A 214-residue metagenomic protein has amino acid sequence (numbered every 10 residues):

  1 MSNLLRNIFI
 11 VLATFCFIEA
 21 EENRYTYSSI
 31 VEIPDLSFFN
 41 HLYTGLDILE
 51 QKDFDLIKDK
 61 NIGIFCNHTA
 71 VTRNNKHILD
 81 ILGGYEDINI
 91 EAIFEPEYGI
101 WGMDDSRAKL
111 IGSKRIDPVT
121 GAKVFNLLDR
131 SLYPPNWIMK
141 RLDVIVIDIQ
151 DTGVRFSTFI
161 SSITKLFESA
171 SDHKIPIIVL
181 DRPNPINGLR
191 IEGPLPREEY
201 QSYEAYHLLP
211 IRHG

Functional and structural regions predicted by a protein language model:
M1-E32: Bacterial Sec-dependent N-terminal signal peptides
H41-I88: N-terminal phosphate-binding or glycine-rich loops at protein starts, especially the Walker A/P-loop of NTPases
D87-I88, D172-P176: A short helix->loop->beta-strand "cap" motif at the edges of active sites that frequently abuts
N89-G99, L180: Short internal beta-strands
G102-S106, I178-Q201: Glycine-rich, charge-decorated loop segments at or immediately adjacent to ligand/cofactor-binding or catalytic sites
L110-L142, V154: Glycine-rich oxoanion-binding loops at beta->alpha junctions
D151-I163: Glycine/threonine-rich flexible loop motifs
R197-G214: Acidic, His- and aromatic-enriched active-site or binding-groove loops in soluble protein domains that engage sugars
